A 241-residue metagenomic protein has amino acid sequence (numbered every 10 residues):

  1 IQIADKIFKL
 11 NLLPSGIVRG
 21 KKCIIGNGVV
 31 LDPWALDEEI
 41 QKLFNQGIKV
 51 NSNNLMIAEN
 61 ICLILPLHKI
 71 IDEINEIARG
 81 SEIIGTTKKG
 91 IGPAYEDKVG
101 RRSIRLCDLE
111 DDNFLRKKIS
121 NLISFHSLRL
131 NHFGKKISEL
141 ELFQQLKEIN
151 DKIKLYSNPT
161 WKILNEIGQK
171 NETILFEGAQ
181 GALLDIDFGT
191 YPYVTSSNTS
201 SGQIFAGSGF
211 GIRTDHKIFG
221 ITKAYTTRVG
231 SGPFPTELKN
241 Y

Functional and structural regions predicted by a protein language model:
I1-Y241: Non-transmembrane, aqueous-exposed alpha-helical and coiled segments at domain scale
